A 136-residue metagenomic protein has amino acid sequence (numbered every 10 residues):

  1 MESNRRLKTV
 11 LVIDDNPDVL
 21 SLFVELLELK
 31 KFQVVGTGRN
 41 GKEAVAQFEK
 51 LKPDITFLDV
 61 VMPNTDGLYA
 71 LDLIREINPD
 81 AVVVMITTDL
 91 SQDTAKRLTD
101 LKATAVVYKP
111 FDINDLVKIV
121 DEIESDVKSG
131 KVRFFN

Functional and structural regions predicted by a protein language model:
D14, D59, T87: Active-site residues of response regulator receiver
P17-G36: Two-component/phosphorelay signaling modules centered on CheY-like receiver
T37, P63: The feature encodes the CheY-like receiver
N40-E43, D66-Y69: Acidic catalytic/metal-coordinating carboxylates
L51-F57: Active-site beta3 strand of CheY-like receiver
Y69, L90-V107, K118: Alpha4 helix (beta4-alpha4-beta5 surface) of REC/receiver domains from two-component response regulators
D80-L90: A short, hydrophobic beta-strand element within the central beta-sheet of small alpha/beta folds
K118, S125-N136: CheY-like receiver
